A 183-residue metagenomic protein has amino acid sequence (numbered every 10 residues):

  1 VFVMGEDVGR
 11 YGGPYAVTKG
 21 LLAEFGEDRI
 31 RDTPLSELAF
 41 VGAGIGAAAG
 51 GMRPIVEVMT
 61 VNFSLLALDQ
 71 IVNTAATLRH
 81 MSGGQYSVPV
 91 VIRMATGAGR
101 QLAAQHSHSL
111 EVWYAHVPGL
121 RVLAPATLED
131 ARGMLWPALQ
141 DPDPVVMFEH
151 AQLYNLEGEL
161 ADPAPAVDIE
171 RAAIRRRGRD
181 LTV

Functional and structural regions predicted by a protein language model:
V1-F148, A164: Thiamine diphosphate
G99-R100, L153-N155: Short, acidic Gly/Pro/Ser/Thr-rich loop/turn segments
R132-P144, N155-T182: Glycine-/acidic-rich phosphate or pyrophosphate-binding loops and their flanking alpha/beta elements
